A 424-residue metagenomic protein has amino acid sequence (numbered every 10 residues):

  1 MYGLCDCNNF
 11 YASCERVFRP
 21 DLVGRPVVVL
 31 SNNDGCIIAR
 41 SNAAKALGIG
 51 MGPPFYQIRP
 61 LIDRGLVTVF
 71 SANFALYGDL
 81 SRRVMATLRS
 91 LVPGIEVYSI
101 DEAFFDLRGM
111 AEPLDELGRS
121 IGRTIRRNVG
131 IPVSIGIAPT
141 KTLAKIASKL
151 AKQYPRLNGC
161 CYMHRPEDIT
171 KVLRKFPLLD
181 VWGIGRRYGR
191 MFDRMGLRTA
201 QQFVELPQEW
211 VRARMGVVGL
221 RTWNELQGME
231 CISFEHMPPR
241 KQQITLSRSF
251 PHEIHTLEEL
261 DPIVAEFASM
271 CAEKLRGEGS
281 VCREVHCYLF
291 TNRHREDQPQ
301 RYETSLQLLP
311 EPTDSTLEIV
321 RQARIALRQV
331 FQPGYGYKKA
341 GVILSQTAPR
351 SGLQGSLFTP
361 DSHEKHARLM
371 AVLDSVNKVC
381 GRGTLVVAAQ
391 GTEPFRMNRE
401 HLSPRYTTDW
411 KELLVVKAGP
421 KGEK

Functional and structural regions predicted by a protein language model:
M1-N224, S233-F234, D361-K424: Gly/Gly-Pro- and Ser/Thr-rich, intrinsically disordered tail segments characteristic of DNA damage-repair and tolerance
V23-R25, I131, V281-V285, Y302-T304 (+2 more regions): A generic structural signal for short beta-strands and their flanking turns/coil linkers
Y98-E102, A138-K141, S280-E284, Y335-K339: Short Gly/Ser/Thr- and Asp/Glu-enriched loop/turn motifs at secondary-structure junctions
A103-R108, E303-P310, L353-T359: Short, hydrophobic beta-strand segments
A111-L114, E296, A348-G355: Short, charged/polar, Gly/Pro-enriched secondary-structure boundary elements
A138-T140, F290, I343-T347, Q390: Short loop/turn motifs enriched for small/polar and acidic residues
Y188-G336: DNA-contacting surface of Y-family translesion DNA polymerases
R324-V379: C-terminal hydrophobic structural anchor segments that stabilize assembly/packing rather than catalytic chemistry
